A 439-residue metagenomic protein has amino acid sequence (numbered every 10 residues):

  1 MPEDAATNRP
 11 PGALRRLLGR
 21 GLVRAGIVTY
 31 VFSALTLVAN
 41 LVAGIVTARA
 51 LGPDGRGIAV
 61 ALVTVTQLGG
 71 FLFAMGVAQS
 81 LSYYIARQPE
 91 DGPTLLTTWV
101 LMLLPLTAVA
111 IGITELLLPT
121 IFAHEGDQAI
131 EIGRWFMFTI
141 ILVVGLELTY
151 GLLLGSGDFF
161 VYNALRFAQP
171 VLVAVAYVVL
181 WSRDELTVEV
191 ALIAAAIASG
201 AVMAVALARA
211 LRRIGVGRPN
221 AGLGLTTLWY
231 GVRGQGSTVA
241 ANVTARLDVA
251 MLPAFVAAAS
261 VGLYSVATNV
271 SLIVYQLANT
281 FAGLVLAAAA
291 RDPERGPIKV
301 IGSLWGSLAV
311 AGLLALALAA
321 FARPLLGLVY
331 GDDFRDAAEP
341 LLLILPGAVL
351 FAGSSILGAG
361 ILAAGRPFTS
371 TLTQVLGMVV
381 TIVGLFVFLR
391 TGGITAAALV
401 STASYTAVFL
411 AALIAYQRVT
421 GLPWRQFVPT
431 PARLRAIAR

Functional and structural regions predicted by a protein language model:
P2-A5, L18-A78, T139, V232-A258 (+2 more regions): Signature of the first transmembrane helix
A6-G19, F160, D184-L192, A204-A245 (+3 more regions): Interhelical loop/hinge segments that connect adjacent transmembrane helices in multipass membrane
R24-T36, L62, F71-P119, E131-I132 (+2 more regions): Membrane-water interface segments that mark the loop-to-transmembrane alpha-helix transition
A25-N40, A168-V173, A191-L211, N220-A287 (+1 more regions): Transmembrane helical elements of multi-pass membrane transporters/channels
D54, L118-F136, A320-A352, T395: Interfacial segments at transmembrane-helix termini and the short loops linking adjacent helices
F73-E90, G155, A267, S271-R295 (+1 more regions): Helix-loop junctions and terminal segments of transmembrane helices in multi-pass membrane transport/translocation
Y84-R87, L142-L165, R291, P346-L376: Membrane-interface junctions at transmembrane-helix termini in multi-pass inner-membrane proteins
G133-R134, N163-R213, V379-V380, I394-R418: Hydrophobic alpha-helical transmembrane segments
